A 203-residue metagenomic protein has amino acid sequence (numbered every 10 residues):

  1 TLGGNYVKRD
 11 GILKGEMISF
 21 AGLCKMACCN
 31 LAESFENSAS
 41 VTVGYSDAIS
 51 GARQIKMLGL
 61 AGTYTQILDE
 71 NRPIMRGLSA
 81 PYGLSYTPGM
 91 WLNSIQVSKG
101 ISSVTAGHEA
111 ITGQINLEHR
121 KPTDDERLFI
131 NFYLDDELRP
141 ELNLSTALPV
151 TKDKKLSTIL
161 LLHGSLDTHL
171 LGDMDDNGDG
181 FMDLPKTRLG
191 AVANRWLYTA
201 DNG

Functional and structural regions predicted by a protein language model:
T1-C24, A32, G62: Short, acidic, small-residue-rich periplasmic hinge/interaction motif at the N-terminus of Gram-negative outer-membrane
M26, N30, A52, Y82 (+5 more regions): Transmembrane beta-barrel architecture of outer-membrane proteins
A32-P73, N93: Extracytoplasmic beta-strand/coil segments of soluble accessory domains associated with Gram-negative outer-membrane
S34, L58, S98, E118 (+3 more regions): Transmembrane beta-barrel domains of outer membrane proteins
Q54-K56, R72-K99: Short acidic/polar hinge/loop motifs at secondary-structure boundaries that mediate gating or recognition
L78, R139-E141, D167-D173: Outer-membrane beta-barrel proteins
S94-V104, Q114, E118-P149, M182-P185: Short strand-turn segments of transmembrane beta-barrel domains in outer membranes, especially the first one or two
D124-D125, A147-G203: Periplasmic-side early beta-strands and strand-to-turn transitions of outer-membrane beta-barrels
